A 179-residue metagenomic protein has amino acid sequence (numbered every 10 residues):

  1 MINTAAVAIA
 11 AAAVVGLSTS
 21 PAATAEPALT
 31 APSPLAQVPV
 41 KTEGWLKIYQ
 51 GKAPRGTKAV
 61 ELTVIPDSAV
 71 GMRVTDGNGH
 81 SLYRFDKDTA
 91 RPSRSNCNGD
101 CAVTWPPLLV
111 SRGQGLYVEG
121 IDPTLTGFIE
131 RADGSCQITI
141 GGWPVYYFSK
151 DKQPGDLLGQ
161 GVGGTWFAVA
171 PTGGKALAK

Functional and structural regions predicted by a protein language model:
I2-K179: Compact beta-sheet-dominated domain cores in extracellular/mature segments
